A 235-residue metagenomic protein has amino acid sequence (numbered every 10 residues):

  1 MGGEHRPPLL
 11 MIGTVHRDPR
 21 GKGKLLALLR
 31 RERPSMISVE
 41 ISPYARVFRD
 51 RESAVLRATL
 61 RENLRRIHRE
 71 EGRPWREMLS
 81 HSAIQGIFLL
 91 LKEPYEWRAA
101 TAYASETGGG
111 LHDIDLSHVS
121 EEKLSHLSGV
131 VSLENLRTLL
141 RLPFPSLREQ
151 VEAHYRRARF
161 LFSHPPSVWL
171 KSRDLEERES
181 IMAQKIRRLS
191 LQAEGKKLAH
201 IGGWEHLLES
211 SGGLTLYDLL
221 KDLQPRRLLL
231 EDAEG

Functional and structural regions predicted by a protein language model:
M1-G235: Compositional signal for N-terminal targeting/processing segments
